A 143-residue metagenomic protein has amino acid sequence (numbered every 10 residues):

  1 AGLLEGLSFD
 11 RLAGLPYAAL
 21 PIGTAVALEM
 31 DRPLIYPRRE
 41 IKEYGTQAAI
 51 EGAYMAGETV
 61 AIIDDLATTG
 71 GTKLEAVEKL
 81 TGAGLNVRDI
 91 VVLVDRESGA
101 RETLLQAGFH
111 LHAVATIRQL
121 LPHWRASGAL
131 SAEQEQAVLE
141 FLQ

Functional and structural regions predicted by a protein language model:
A1-D10, V77-A83: Phosphate/pyrophosphate-binding loops at sites that engage ATP/ADP/AMP, CoA/4′-phosphopantetheine, polyphosphate
L7-A18, V91: Short glycine-rich phosphate-binding loop at a beta-alpha junction
D10, E58, R88: Conserved acidic residues
I22-A61, T69-E75: Short, glycine/charge-rich flexible loops or terminal/linker lids adjacent to PRPP-binding catalytic cores
E78-Q143: PRPP-dependent phosphoribosyltransferase catalytic core
